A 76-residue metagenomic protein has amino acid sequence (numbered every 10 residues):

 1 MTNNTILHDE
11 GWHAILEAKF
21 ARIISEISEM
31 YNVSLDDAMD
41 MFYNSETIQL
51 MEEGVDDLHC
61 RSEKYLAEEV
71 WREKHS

Functional and structural regions predicted by a protein language model:
M1-S76: C-terminal alpha-helical interaction appendages
